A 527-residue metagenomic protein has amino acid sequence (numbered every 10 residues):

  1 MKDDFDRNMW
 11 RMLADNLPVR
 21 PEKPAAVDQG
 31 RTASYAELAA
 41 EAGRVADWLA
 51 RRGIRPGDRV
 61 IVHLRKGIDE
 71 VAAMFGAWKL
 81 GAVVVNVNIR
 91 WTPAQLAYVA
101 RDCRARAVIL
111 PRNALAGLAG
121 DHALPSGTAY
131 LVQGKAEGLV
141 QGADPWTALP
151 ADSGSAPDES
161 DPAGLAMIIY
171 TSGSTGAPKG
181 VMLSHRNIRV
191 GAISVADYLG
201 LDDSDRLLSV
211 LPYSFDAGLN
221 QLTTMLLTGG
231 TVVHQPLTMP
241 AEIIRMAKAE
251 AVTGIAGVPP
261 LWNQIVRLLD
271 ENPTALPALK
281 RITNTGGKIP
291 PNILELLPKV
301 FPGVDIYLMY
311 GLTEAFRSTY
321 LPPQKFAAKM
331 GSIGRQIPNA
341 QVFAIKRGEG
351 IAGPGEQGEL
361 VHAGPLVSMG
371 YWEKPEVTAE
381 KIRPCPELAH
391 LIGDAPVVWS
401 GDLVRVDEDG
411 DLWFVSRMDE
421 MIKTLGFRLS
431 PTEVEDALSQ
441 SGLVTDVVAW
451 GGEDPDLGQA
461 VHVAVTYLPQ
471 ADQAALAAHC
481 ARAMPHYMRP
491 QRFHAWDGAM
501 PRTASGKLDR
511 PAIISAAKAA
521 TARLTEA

Functional and structural regions predicted by a protein language model:
K2-F5, A14, P24-G67, V71-F75 (+1 more regions): Conserved AMP-binding/adenylate-forming core of the ANL superfamily
D6, E22, A151-Y170, A177 (+1 more regions): Conserved pre-ATP/AMP-binding loop-to-beta segment of ANL
W91, A247, I255, G364 (+7 more regions): AMP-binding/adenylate-forming catalytic core of the ANL superfamily
N113-P162: ANL superfamily adenylate-forming
R189-R206, Y213-G254, L268-L269: Conserved AMP-binding/adenylation subdomain of ANL enzymes
V252-G257, V266-K329, Q341, E349-I351: Gly/Ser/Thr-rich phosphate-binding loop
Q336-N339, E349-E387, L429: Conserved ATP/PPi-binding loop(s) of AMP-dependent carboxylate-activating enzymes
P485-K507, E526: AMP-binding/adenylate-forming catalytic domain of the ANL superfamily
